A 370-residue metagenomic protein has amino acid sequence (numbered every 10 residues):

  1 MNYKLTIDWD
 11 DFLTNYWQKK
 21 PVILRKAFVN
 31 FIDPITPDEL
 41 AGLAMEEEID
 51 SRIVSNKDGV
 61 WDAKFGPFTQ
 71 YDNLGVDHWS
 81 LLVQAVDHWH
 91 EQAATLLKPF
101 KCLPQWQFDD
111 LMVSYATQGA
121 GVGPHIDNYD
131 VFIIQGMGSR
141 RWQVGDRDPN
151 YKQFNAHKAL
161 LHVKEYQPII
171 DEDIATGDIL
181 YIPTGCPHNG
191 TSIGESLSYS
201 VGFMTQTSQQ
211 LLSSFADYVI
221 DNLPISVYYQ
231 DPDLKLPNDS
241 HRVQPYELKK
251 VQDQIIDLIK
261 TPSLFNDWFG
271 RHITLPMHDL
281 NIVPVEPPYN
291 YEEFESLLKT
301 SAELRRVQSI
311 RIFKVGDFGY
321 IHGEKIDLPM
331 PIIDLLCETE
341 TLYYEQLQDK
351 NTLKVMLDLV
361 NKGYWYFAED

Functional and structural regions predicted by a protein language model:
M1-N15, F28-T176, C186-D233, Y366: Active-site region of the double-stranded beta-helix
M1-P21, G316-F318, H322-L328, N361 (+1 more regions): Fe(II)/2-oxoglutarate
Y181-P183, A368: Residue-level recognition of conserved beta-strand edge/terminus positions
F215-L275: Long, charge-rich alpha-helical interaction segments
L258-L336, L357, A368-D370: Acidic, low-complexity/disordered tracts enriched in E/D and polar residues
M330-K350: Short acidic, hydrophobic short linear motifs in intrinsically disordered regions
Q346-N361: Short amphipathic alpha-helical interaction segments
